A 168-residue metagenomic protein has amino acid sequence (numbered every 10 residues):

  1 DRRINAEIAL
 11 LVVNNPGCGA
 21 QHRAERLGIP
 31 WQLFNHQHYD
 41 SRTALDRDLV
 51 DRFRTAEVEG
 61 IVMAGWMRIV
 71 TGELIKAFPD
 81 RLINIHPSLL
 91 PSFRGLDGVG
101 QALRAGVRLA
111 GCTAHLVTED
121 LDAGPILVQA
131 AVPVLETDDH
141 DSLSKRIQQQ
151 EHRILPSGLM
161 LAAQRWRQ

Functional and structural regions predicted by a protein language model:
D1-G19, R23: N-terminal Rossmann-like dinucleotide-binding module
N14, G60, A64-R167: Donor/substrate-binding cores of folate-linked one-carbon enzymes
C18-G19, Q37-R42, L135: A short acidic, often aromatic-flanked loop/helix-cap motif at beta-alpha or helix-coil junctions that lines enzyme
Q21-R26, G100-R104: Active-site-proximal loop->helix
E25-L33: Short, conserved SAM-binding/catalytic segment of Class I S-adenosyl-L-methionine-dependent methyltransferases
Q32-Q37, I85: Short beta->alpha connector loops at strand-helix junctions that form conserved, small/polar/Pro-enriched
Q37-M63, M67-R68: Short phosphate-binding loop-to-helix
